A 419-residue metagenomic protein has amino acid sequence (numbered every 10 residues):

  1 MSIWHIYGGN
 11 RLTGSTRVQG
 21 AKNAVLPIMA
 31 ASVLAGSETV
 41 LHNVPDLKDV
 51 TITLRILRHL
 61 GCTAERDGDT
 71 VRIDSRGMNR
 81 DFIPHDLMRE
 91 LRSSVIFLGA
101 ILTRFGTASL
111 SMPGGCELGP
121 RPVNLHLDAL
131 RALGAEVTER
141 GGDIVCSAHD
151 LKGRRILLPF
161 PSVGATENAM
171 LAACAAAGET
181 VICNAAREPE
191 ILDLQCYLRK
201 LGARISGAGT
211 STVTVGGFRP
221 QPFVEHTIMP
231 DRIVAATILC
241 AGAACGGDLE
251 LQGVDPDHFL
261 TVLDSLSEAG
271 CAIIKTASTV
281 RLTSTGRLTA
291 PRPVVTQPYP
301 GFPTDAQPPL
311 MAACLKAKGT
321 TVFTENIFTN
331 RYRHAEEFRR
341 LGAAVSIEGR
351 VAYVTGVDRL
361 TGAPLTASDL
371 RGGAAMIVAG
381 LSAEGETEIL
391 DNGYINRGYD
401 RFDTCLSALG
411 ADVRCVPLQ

Functional and structural regions predicted by a protein language model:
M1-Q419: Short, structured segments at the rim of ligand-binding sites
